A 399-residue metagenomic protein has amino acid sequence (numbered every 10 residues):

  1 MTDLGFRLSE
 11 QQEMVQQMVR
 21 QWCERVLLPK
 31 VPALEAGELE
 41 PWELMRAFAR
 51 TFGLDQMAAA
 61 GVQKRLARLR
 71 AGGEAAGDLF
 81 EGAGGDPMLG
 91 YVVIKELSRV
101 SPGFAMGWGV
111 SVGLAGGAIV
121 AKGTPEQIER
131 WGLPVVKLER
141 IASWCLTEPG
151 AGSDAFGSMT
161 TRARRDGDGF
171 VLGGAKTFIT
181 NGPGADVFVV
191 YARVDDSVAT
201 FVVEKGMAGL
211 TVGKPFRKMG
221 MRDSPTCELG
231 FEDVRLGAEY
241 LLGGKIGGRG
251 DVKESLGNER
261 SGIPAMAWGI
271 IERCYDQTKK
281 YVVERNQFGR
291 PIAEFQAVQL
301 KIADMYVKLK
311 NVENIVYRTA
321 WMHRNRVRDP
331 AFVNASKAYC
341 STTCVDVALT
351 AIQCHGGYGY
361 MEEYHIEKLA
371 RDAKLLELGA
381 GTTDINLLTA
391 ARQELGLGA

Functional and structural regions predicted by a protein language model:
M1-R99, V110, K122-G123, Q127 (+5 more regions): Alpha-helical interface subdomain recognition
M106-E126, A155: N-terminal glycine-rich flavin-associated loop
L138-T147: A short, Trp-centered hydrophobic/proline-enriched beta-strand micro-motif
S143, T160-R162, G169, V187-Y191 (+4 more regions): Conserved hydrophobic/aromatic beta-strand scaffold that supports enzyme active sites
A151-F156, F170, I179: Hydrophobic, small-residue-rich alpha-helical packing segments that form membrane-like cores
S158, G206-G237: Flexible, small-/acidic-enriched active-site or ligand-binding loops
T160, G173-V212: A short core secondary-structure module
E232-G250: Long, acidic (Asp/Glu-rich), low-complexity accessory segments flanking structured domains
